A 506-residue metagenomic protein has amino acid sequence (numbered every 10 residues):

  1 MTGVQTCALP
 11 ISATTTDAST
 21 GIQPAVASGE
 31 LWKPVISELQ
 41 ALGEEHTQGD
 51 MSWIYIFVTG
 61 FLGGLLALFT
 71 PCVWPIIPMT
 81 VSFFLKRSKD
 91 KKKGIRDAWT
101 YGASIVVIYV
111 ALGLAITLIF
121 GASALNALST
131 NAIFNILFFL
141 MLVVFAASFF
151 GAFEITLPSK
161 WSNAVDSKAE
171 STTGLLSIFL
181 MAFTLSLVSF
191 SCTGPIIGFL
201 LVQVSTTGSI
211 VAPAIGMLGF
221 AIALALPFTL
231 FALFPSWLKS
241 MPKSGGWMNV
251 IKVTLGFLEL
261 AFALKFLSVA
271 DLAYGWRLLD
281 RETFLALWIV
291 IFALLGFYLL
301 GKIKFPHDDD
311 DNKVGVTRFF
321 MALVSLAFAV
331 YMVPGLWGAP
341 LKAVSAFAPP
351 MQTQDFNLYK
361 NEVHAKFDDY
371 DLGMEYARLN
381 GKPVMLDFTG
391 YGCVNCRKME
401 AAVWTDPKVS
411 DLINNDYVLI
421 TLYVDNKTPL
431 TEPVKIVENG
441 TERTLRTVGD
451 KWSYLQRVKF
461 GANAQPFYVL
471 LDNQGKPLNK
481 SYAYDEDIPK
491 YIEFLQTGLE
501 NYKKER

Functional and structural regions predicted by a protein language model:
T2-L9: Short, small-residue-biased leader/transition segments that mark boundaries at the very start of proteins
C7, C72, C192, C393-C396: Short cysteine clusters
I11-G373, N380, T405, L422: Hydrophobic alpha-helical segments characteristic of multipass inner/organellar membrane proteins
L65-L66, L379-R397: Short active-site neighborhood of thiol/selenol oxidoreductases, capturing the structured segment around
L218, N361-F367, T389-Y391, E400-D450: Thiol-based oxidoreductase modules, predominantly thioredoxin-like and allied folds used for disulfide exchange
I222, G256, F388, C393 (+2 more regions): Hydrophobic, well-ordered secondary-structure elements that form the walls of internal hydrophobic environments
N380-V384, N415-I420, N463-P466, N473-K476: Loop/turn elements at helix/coil->beta-strand transitions in domains of secreted/extracellular proteins
V403-V409, N439-L455, K459-E505: Non-catalytic, surface beta->alpha helical segment in thiol-disulfide oxidoreductase systems
